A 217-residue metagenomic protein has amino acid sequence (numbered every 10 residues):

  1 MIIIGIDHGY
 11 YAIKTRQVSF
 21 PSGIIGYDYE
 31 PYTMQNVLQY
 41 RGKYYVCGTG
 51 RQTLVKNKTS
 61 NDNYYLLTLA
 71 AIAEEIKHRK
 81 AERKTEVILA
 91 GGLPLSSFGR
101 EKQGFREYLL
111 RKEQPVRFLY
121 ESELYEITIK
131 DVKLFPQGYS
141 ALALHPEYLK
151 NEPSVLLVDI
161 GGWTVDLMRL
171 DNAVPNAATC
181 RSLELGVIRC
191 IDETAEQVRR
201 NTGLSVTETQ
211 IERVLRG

Functional and structural regions predicted by a protein language model:
M1-V155, N172-R189, N201, E208-G217: Nucleotide/phosphate-binding catalytic cleft detector across ATP-hydrolyzing and phosphate-transferring enzymes
S154-L156, W163-R169: Conserved active-site beta-strand-loop modules that form the wall/rim of enzyme catalytic pockets and either contain
D159-G162, G186: Short, contiguous, pocket-lining structural segments that sit at or immediately flank catalytic/ligand-binding sites
D192, E196-R199: Long, charge-rich alpha-helical interaction segments
